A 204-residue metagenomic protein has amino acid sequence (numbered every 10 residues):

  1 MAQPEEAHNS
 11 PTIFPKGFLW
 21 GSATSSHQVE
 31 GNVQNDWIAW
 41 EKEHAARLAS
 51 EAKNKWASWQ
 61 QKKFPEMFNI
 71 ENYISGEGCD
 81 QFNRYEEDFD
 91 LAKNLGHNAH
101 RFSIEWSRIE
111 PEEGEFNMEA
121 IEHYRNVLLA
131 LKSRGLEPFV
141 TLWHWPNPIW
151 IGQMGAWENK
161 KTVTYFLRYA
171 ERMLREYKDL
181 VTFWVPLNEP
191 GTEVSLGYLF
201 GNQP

Functional and structural regions predicted by a protein language model:
A2-N69, K93, P111-G114, I121-P204: Active-site region of glycoside hydrolase catalytic domains
I70-R84, E158-K161: Active-site mouth loops of central-metabolism enzymes
E77-D90, E110-P111, A120: Internal amphipathic alpha-helical repeat/solenoid segments
R84-E105, E137: Catalytic domains of carbohydrate-active enzymes, especially glycoside hydrolases
I104-F116: Glycine-rich, proline-tolerant flexible connector loops at the mouths of alpha/beta enzymes
